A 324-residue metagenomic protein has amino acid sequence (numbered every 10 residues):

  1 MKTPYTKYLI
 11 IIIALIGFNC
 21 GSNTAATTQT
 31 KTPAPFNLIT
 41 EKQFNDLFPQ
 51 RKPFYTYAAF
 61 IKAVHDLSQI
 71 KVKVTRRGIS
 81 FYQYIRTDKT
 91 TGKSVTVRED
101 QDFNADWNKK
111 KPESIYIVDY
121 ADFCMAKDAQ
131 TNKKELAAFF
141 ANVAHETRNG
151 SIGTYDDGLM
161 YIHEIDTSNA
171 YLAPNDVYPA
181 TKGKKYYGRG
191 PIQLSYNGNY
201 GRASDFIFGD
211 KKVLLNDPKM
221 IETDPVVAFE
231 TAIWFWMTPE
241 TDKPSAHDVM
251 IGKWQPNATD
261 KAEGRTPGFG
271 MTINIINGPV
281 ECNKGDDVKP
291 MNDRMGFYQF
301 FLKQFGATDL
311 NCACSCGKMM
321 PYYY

Functional and structural regions predicted by a protein language model:
M1-T28: Bacterial Sec-dependent N-terminal signal peptides
T24-F44, F48, P256-Y324: Extracellular low-complexity, O-glycosylation-prone Ser/Thr/Pro/Gly-rich "stalks" and linkers flanking catalytic
A26-T238, G264-G268, T272-I275, V280: Peptidoglycan-targeting cell-wall enzymes and recognition modules
G150, T154, K243, D309-C312: Short, flexible/disordered secondary-structure transition segments
Y200, T238-D242, K303-A307: Short, well-ordered loop/turn and helix-capping segments at boundaries between secondary-structure elements and domains
M250: Short clusters of hydrophobic/aromatic residues that line enzyme substrate/ligand-binding pockets
